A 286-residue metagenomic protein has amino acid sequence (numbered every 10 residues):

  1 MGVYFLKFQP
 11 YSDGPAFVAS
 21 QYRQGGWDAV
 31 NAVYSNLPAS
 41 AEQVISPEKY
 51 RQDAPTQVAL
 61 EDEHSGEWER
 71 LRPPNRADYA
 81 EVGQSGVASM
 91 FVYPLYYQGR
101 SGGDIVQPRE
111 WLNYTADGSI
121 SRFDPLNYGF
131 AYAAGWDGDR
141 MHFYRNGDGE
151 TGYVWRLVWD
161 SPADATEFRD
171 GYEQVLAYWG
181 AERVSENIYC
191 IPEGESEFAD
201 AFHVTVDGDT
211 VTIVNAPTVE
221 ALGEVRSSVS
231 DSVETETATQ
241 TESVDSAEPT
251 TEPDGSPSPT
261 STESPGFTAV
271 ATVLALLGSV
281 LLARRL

Functional and structural regions predicted by a protein language model:
M1-L286: Terminal disorder- and signal-encoded targeting elements
